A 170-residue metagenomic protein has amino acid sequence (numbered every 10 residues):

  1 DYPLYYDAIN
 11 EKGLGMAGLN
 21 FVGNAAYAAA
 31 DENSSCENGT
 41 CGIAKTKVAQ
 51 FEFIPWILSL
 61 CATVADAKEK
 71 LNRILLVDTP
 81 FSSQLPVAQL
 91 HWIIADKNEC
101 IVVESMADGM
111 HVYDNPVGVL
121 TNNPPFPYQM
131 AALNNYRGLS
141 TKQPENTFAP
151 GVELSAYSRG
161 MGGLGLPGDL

Functional and structural regions predicted by a protein language model:
D1-G18: Near-N-terminal "mature-domain entry" segment
D1-P3, F21-W56, A95-L170: C-terminal, well-structured catalytic/ligand-binding subdomain of enzymes
I9-E11, A49, V87: Short, solvent-exposed loop/turn segments at the edges of secondary structure
Q50-P80: Proteins synthesized as precursors that undergo proteolytic processing into mature forms
R73-M110: Catalytic cofactor-binding cores of redox enzymes
